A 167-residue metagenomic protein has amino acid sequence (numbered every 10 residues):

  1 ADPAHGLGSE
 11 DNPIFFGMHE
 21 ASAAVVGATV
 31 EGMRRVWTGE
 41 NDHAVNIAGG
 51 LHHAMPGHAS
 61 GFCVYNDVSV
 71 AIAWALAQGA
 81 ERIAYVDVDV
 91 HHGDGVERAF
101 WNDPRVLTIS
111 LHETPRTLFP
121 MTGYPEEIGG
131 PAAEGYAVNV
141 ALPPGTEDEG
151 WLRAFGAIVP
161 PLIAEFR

Functional and structural regions predicted by a protein language model:
A1-G27, D42-H43: A contiguous, low-structure linker/loop signature
D2, T38, E127-G129: Mobile beta-alpha loop/short-helix "lid" or hinge segments that flank ligand
A24-T38: Conserved ATP-binding subdomain of kinase catalytic cores across diverse folds
V30, R34, H43-R167: Conserved alpha-helical scaffold segments that buttress catalytic/binding sites
